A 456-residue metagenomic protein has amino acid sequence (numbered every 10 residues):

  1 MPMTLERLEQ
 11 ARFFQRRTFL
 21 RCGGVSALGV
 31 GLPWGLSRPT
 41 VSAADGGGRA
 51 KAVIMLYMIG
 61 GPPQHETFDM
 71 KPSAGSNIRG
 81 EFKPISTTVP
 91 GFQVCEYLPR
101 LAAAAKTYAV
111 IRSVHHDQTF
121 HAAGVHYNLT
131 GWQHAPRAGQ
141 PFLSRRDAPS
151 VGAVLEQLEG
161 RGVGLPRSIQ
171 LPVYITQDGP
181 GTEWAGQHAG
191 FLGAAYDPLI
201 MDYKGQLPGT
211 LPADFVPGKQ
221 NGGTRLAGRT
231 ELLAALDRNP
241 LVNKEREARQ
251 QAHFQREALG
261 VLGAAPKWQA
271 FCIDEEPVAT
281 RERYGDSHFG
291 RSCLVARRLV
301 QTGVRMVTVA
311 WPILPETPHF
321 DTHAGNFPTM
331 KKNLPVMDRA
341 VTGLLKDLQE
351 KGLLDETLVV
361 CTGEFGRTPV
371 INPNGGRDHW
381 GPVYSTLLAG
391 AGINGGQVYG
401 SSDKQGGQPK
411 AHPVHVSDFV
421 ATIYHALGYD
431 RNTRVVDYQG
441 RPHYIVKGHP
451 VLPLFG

Functional and structural regions predicted by a protein language model:
M1-G456: Ligand-binding pockets and gating/stacking loops
